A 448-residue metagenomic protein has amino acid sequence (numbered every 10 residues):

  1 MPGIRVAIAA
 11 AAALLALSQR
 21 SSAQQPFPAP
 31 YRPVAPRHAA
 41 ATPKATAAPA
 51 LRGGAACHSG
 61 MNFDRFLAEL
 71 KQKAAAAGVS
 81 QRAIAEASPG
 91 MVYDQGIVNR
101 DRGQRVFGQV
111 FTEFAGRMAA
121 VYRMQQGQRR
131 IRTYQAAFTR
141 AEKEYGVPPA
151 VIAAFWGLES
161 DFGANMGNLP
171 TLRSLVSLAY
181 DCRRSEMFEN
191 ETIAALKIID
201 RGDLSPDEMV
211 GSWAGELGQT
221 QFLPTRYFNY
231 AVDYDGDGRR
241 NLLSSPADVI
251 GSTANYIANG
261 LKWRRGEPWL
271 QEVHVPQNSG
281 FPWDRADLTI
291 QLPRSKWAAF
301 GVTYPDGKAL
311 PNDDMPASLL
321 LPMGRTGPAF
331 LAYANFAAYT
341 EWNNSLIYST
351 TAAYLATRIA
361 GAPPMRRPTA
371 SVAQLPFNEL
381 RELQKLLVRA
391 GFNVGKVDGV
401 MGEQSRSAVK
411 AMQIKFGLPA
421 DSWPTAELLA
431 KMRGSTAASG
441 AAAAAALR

Functional and structural regions predicted by a protein language model:
M1-I8: Bacterial N-terminal signal peptides that target proteins for export
R20-G60, R82, A362-A373, E427 (+1 more regions): Proline-rich, low-complexity linker regions of envelope-associated factors in Gram-negative bacteria
P26-E142: An acidic, Gly/Ser/Thr/Pro-rich helix-cap/linker signature
A68-A85, P89-G96, A119, T139 (+12 more regions): Sec-exported extracytoplasmic/periplasmic mature domains
F107-A258, W269: Acidic/His-rich structured neighborhood in mature extracellular/periplasmic domains
P206, V210-G218, F222-E341: Flexible, glycine-rich surface segments
Y333-L346, Y354-G399, A438-R448: Acidic, Ser/Thr/Pro/Gly-enriched interdomain connector segments
A373-L380, V388-M432: Short acidic, glycine/serine/threonine-rich helix-capping segments at coil-helix boundaries
